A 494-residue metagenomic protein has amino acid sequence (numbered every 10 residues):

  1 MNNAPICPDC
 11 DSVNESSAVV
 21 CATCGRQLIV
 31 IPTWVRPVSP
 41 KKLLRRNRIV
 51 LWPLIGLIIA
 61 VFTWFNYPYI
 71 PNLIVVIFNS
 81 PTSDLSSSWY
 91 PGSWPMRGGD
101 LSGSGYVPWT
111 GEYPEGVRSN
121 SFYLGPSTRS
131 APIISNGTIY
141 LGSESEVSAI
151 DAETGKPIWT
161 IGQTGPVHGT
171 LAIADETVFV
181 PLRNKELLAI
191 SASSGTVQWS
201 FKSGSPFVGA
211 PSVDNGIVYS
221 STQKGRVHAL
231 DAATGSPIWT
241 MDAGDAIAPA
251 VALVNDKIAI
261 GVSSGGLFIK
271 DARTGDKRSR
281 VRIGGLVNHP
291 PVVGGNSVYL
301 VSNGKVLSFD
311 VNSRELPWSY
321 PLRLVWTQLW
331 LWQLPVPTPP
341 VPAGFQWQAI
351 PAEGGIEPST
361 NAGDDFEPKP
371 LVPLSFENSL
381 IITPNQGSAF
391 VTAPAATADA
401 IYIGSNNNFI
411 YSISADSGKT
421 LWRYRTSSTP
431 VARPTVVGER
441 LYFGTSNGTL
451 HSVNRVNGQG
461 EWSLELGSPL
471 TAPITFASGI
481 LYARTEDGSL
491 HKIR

Functional and structural regions predicted by a protein language model:
A4, A18: Residues immediately within or flanking Cys/His clusters that coordinate Zn2+ in small zinc-binding modules
C7-C10, C21-C24: Short cysteine-rich clusters marking metal-coordination/redox-active sites
G25-R36: Short Cys/His-rich micro-motifs in 6-15 aa windows
K41-L57: N-terminal Sec-pathway targeting helices
N66, S88-G99, G125-V147, I161-L188 (+8 more regions): Repeat-blade elements of multi-bladed beta-propeller folds
S83-V117, P358-P373: Blade/loop signatures of beta-propeller domains
R118-F122, K156-I161, T196-F201, S236-M241 (+5 more regions): A short beta-strand motif characteristic of beta-propeller blades
D151-G155, S191-S194, D231-T234, D271-G275 (+4 more regions): Short loop/turn segments that connect beta-strands within beta-propeller blades
